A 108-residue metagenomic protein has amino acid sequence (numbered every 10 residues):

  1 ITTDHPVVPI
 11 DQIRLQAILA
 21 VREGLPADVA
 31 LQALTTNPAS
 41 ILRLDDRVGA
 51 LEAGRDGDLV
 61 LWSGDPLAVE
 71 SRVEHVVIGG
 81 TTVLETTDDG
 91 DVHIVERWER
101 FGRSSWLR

Functional and structural regions predicted by a protein language model:
I1-W62, S71: His/Asp/Glu-enriched, well-ordered alpha-helical/loop segment that forms or immediately abuts the divalent-metal
R22, L42, V76, R97-E99: A generic membrane alpha-helix/interface feature
G24-D28, L84-D88, R100-R103: Glycine-rich loops and low-complexity Gly/Arg-rich segments that provide flexible linkers or classic glycine-based
V48-G49, P66-L67, F101-S104: Short alpha-helix boundary/capping motifs
E52-R97: C-terminal cap of metal-dependent C-N hydrolases
I94-R108: Surface-exposed acidic, glycine/proline-enriched linker/cap segments that occur as 15-30-residue helix-coil
